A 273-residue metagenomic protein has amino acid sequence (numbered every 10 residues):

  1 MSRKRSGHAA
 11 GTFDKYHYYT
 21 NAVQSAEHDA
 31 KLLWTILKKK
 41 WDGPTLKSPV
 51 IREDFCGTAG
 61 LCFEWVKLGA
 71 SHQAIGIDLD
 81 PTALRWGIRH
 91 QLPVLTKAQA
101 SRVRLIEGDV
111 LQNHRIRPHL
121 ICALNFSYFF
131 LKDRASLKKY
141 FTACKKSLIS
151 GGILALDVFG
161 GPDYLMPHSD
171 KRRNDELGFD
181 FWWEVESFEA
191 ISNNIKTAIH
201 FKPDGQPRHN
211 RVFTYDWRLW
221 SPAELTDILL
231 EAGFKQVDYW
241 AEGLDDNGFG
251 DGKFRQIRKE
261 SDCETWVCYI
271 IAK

Functional and structural regions predicted by a protein language model:
M1-P49: Conserved class I S-adenosyl-L-methionine
T58-S71: Conserved SAM-binding loop of SAM-dependent methyltransferases across substrates and taxa, primarily the Class I
D80-T82: Conserved SAM/SAH-binding beta-strand->alpha-helix loop
G87-I88: Conserved SAM-binding loop
L137-S150: A short glycine-rich, Lys/Arg-flanked "PGG" loop and its adjoining helix->strand segment in the class I
G151-V158: Conserved beta-strand signature within the Rossmann-like core of class I S-adenosyl-L-methionine
V158-I228: SAM-dependent methyltransferase
L219-K273: C-terminal lobe and adjacent flexible extensions of AdoMet/dcAdoMet transferase-like proteins
